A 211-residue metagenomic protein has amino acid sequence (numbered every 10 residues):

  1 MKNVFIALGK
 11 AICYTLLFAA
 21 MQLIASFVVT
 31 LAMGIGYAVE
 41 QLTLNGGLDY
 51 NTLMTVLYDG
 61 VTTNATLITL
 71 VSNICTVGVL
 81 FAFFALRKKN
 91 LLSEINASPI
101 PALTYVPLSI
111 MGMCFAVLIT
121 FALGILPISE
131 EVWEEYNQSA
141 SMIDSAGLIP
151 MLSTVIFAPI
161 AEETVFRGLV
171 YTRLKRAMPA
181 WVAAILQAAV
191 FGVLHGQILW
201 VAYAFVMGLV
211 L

Functional and structural regions predicted by a protein language model:
M1-A97, A102: N-terminal, membrane-interfacial amphipathic/helix-forming hydrophobic leader that caps and precedes the first
L8-L16, T66-L70, A102-I110, L148-L152 (+3 more regions): Hydrophobic alpha-helical transmembrane segments
F27-A38, F121, I125, T164 (+1 more regions): Membrane-spanning helices that line or support transport/gating and their immediate boundary helices in channels
T43-N45, V61, K89-A161, T172 (+1 more regions): Juxtamembrane helix-loop-helix connectors linking adjacent transmembrane helices in multi-pass membrane enzymes
L57-G60, V71, M142-G147, P179 (+1 more regions): Hydrophobic alpha-helical segments with strong N-terminal bias
V117, G147-L211: Transmembrane helix-loop-helix hairpins at the membrane interface of multi-pass integral membrane proteins
